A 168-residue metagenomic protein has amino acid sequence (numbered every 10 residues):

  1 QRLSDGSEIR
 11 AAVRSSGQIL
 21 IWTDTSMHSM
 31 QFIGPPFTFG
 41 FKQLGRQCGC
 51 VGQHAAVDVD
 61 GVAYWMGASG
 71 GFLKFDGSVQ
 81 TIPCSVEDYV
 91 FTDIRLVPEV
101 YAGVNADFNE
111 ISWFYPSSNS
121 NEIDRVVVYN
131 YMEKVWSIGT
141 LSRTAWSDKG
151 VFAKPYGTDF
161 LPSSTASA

Functional and structural regions predicted by a protein language model:
L3-A168: Beta-sheet-dominated scaffold domains
